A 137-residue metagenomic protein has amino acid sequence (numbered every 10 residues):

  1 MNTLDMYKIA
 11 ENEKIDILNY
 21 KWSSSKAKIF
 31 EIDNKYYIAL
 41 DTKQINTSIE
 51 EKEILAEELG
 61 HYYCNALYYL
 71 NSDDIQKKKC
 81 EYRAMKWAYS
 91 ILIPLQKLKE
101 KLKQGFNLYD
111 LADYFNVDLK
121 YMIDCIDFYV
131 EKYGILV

Functional and structural regions predicted by a protein language model:
M1-V137: Active-site hotspot residues in diverse enzymes, especially metal/ion-binding acidic/histidine motifs
